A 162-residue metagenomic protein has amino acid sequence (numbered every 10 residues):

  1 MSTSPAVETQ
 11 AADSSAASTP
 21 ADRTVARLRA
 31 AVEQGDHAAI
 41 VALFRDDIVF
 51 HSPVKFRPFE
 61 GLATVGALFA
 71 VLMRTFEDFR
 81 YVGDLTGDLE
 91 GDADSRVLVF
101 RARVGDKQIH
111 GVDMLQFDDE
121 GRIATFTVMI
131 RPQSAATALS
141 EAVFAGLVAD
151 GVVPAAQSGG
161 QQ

Functional and structural regions predicted by a protein language model:
S2-Q162: C-terminal and inter-domain tail/linker signature
